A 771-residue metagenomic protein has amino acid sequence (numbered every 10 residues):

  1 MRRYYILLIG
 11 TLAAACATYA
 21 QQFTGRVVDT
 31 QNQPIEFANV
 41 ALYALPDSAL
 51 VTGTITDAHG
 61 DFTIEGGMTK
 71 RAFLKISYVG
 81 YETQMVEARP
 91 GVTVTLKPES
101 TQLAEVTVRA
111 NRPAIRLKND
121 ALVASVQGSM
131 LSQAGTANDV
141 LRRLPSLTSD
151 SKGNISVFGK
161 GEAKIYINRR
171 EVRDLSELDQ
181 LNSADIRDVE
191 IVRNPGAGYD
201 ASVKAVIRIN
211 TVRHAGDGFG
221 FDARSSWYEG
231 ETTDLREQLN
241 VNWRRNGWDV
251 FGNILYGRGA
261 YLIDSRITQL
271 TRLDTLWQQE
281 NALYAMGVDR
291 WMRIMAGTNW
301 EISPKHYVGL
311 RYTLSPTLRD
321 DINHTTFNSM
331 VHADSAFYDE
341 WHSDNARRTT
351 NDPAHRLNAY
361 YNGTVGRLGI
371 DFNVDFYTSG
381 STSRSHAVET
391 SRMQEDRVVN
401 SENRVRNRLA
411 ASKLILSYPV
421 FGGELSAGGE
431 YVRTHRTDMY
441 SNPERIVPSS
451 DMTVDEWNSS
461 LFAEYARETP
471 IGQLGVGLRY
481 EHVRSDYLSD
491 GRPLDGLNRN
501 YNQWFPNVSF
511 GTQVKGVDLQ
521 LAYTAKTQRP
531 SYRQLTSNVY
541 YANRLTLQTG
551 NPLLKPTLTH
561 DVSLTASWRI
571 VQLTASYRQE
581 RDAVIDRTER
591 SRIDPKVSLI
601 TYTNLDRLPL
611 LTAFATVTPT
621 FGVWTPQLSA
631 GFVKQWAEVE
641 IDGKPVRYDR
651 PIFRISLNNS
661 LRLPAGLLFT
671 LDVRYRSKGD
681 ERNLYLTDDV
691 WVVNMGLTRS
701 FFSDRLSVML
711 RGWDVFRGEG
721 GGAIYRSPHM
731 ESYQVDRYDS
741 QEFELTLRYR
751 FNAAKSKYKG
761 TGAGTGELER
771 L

Functional and structural regions predicted by a protein language model:
N39-Y43, K75-Y81, G91-M130, D150-K152 (+2 more regions): Short, acidic, small-residue-rich periplasmic hinge/interaction motif at the N-terminus of Gram-negative outer-membrane
P46-D61: Short, acidic Ser/Thr/Gly-rich low-complexity loop/linker segments typical of extracellular and cell-surface proteins
G91-K97, E105, A137-V140, S156 (+4 more regions): N-terminal periplasmic accessory domains that precede and gate Gram-negative outer-membrane beta-barrel machines
R143, R170-P195, L239: Short acidic/polar hinge/loop motifs at secondary-structure boundaries that mediate gating or recognition
N210-S225, D264, E280, W291-A296 (+6 more regions): Surface-exposed extracellular loop regions of Gram-negative outer-membrane beta-barrel proteins
R293-L318, W341-D490, Q513-D518, V571-T574 (+1 more regions): Face-selective signature of the C-terminal outer-membrane beta-barrel domain
L409-K413, N458-S460, K555, D561 (+2 more regions): Outer membrane beta-barrel strand-and-loop segments of large Gram-negative receptors, especially TonB-dependent
T453-E456, G496-R499, T527-R581, S598-T612 (+1 more regions): Outer-membrane beta-barrel signature, preferentially recognizing the C-terminal barrel domain of Gram-negative
